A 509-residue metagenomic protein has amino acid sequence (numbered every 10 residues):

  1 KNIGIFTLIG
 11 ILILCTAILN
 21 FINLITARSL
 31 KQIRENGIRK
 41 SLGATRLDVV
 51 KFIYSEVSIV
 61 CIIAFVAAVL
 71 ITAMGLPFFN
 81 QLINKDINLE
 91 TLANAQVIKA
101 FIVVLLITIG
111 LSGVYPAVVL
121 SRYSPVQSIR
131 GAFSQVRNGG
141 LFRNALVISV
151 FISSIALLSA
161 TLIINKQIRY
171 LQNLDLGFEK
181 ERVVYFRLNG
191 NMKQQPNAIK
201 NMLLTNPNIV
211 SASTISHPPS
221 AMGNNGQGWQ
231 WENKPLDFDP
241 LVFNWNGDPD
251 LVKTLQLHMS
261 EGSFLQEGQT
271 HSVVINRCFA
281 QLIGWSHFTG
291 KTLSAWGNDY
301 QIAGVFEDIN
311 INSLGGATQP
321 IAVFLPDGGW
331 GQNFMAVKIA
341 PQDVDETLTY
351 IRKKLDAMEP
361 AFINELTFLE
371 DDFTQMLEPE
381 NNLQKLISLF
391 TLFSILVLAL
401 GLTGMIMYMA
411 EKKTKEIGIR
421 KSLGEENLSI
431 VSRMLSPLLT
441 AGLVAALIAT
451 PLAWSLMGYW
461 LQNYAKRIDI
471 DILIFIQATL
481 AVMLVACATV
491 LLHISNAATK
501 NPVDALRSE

Functional and structural regions predicted by a protein language model:
K1, Q194-S213, R277-Q281, A295-Q384 (+1 more regions): "Rare, low-scoring activations can occur in soluble or secreted enzymes where short amphipathic helices or signal
K1-L12, L30-Q32, T45, G75-V103 (+4 more regions): Membrane-helix entry/capping segments
N2-R34, I62, V66-A67, F142-I164 (+3 more regions): Hydrophobic alpha-helical transmembrane segments of multi-pass inner-membrane transport and secretion
L19-V60, R122-F133, L400-A441, T499-S508: Intracellular coupling helices
S58-P125, K166, S436-T499: Small-residue-rich transmembrane alpha-helices
N165-D239, N244: Membrane-proximal extracellular/periplasmic loop immediately following the first transmembrane helix
L241-Q319: Hydrophobic secondary-structure segments that place a key small or acidic residue at a functional site
A361-T450, M457-W460: C-terminal transmembrane helical bundles of large multi-pass transporters and their helix-start/helix-kink determinants
